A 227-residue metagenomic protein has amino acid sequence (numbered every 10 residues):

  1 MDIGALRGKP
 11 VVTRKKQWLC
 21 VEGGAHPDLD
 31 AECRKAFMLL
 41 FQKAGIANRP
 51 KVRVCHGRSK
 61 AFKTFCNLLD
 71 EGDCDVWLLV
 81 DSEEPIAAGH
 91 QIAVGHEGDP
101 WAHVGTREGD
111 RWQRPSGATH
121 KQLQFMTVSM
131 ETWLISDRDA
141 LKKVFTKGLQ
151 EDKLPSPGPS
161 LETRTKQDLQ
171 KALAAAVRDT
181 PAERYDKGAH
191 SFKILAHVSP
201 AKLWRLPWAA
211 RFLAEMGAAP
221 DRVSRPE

Functional and structural regions predicted by a protein language model:
M1-E227: Acidic, divalent-metal-binding catalytic cores of TOPRIM and closely related two-metal-ion phosphodiester/pyrophosphate
